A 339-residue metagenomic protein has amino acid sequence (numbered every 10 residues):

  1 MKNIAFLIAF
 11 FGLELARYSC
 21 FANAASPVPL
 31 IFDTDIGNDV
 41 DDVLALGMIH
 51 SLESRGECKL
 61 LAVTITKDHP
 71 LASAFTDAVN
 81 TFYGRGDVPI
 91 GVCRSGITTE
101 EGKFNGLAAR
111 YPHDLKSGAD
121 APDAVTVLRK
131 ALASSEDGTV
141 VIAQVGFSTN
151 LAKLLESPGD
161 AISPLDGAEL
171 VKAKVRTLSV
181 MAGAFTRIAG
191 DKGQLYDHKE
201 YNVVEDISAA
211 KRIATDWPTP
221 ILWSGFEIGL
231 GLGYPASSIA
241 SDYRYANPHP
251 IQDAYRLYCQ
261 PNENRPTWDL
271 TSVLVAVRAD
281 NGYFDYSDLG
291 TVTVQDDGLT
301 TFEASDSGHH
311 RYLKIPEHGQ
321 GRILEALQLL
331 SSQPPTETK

Functional and structural regions predicted by a protein language model:
I4-A5, Y201: Residue-level detector of intrinsically disordered/flexible regions characterized by low predicted structural confidence
A5-R17: Bacterial N-terminal signal peptides
F21-K339: N-terminal acidic, glycine/proline-rich low-complexity segments
